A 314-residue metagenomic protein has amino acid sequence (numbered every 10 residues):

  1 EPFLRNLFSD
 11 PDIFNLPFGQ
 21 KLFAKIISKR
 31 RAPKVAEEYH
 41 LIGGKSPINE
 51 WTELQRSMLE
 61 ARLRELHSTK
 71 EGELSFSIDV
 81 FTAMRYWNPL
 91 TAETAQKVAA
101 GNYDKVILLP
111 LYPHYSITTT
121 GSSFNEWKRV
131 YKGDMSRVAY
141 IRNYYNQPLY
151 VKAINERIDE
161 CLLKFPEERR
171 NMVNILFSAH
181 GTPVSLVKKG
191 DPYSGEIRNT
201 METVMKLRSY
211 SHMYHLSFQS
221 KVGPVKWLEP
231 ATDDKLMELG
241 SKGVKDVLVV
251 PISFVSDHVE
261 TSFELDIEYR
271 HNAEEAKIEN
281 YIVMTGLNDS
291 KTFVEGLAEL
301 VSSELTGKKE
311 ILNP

Functional and structural regions predicted by a protein language model:
E1-P314: Active-site-proximal alpha-helix that buttresses catalytic centers in soluble enzyme cores
